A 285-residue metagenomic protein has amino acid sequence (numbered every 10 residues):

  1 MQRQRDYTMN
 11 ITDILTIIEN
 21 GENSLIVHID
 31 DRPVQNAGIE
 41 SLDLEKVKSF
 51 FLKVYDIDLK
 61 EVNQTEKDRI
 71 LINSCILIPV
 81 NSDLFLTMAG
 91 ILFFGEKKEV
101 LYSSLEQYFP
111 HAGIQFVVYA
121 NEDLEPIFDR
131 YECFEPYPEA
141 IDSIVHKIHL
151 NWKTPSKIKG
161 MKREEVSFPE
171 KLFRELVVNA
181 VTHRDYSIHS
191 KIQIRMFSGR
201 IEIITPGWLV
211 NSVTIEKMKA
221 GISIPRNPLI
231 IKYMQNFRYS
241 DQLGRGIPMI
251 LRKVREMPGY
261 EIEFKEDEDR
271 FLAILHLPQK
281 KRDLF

Functional and structural regions predicted by a protein language model:
M1-L284: Conserved N-terminal catalytic/coupling substructures associated with nucleotide/phosphate chemistry
